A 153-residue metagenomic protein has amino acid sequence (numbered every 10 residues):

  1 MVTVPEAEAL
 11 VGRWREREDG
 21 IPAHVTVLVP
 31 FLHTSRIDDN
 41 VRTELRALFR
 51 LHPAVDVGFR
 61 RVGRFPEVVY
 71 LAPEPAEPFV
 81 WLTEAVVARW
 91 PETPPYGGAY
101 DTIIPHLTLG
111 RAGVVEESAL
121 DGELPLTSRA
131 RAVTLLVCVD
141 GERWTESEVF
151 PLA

Functional and structural regions predicted by a protein language model:
M1-D56, A76-A132, E146-A153: Basic, often amphipathic N-terminal segments
H24, R64-F65: Glycine-rich, often proline-containing surface loops adjacent to acidic residues and nearby aromatics that form
V29, P66-V69: Short amphipathic alpha-helical interaction patches enriched in hydrophobic/aromatic residues with interspersed Lys/Arg
F59-G63: A short, structured active-site edge motif that brings together acidic residues
V68-A72, D101: Charge-rich, low-complexity N-terminal segments
A72, G110, D140-G141: Acidic pyrophosphate-coordinating catalytic loop
V133-G141: Short beta-strand segments and strand-loop junctions that repeat across beta-rich extracellular domains
